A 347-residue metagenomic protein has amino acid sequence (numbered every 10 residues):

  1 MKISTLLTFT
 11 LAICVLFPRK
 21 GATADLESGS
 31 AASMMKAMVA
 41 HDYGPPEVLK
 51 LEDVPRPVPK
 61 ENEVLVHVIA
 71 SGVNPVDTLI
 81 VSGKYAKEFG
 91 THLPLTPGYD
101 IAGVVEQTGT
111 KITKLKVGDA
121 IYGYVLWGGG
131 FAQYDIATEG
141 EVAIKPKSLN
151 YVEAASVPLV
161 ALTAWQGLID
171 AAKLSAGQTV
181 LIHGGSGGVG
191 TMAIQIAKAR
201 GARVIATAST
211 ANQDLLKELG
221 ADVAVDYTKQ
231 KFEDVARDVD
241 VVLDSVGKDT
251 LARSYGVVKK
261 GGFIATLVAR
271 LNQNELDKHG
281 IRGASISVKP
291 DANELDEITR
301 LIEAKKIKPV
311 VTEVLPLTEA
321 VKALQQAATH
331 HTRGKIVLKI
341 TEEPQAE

Functional and structural regions predicted by a protein language model:
T8-L16: Bacterial N-terminal signal peptides
P55-V73, Y85-G128: Glycine-rich beta-strand-centered segment in the early N-terminal region that forms part of a ligand/cofactor-binding
G90, Q107, G123-G184: NAD(P)H dinucleotide-binding glycine-rich loop of Rossmann-like/cofactor-binding domains, especially the beta1-alpha1
A155-D226: Mid-domain Rossmann-like dinucleotide-binding core that forms the NAD(H)/NADP(H) cofactor-binding site
D234-V241: A short acidic, Gly/Pro-enriched loop at the edge of an enzyme's catalytic core that lines a small-molecule cofactor
S245-I307, L317, I340-E347: Glycine-rich phosphate-binding loop and adjacent beta-alpha segment of Rossmann(oid) nucleotide-cofactor-binding
K306-V310, L324-E347: C-terminal capping/lid region of NAD(P)-dependent oxidoreductase domains
